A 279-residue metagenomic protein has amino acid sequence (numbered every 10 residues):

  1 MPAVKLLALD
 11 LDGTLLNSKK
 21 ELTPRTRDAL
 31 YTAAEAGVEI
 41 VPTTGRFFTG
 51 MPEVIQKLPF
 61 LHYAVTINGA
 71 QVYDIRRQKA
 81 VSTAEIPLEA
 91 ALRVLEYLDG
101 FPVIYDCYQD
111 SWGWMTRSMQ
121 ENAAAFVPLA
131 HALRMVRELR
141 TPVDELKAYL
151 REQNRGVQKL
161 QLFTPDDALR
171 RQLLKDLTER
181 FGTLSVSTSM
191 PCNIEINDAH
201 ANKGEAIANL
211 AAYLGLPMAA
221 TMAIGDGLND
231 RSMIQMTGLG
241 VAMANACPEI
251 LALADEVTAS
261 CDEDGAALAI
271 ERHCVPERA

Functional and structural regions predicted by a protein language model:
P2-L6, L22-T23, E195-A279: Mg2+-dependent phosphoryl-transfer enzymes with acidic/Ser/Thr/Gly-rich catalytic loops
A3-K19, V94: Asp-based phosphoryl-transfer active-site loop
K20-A36, T83-A90, P142-K147, D198-A212 (+2 more regions): Short, acidic loop-to-helix structural element flanking the phosphoryl-transfer center in phosphate-processing enzymes
E21-A130: Active-site phosphate-binding/coordination module
Y31-E35, D99, T178, Q235 (+1 more regions): Anion (oxyanion) recognition and catalysis
G37-V41, F60-H62, K159, A219-A220 (+2 more regions): Short active-site oxyanion
L58-F60, I67-N68, R76, R180-G182 (+2 more regions): Short, structured coil segments at secondary-structure junctions
Y97, F101, Y108-I224: Conserved acidic, metal-coordinating active-site core of Asp-based, Mg2+-dependent phosphoryl-transfer enzymes
